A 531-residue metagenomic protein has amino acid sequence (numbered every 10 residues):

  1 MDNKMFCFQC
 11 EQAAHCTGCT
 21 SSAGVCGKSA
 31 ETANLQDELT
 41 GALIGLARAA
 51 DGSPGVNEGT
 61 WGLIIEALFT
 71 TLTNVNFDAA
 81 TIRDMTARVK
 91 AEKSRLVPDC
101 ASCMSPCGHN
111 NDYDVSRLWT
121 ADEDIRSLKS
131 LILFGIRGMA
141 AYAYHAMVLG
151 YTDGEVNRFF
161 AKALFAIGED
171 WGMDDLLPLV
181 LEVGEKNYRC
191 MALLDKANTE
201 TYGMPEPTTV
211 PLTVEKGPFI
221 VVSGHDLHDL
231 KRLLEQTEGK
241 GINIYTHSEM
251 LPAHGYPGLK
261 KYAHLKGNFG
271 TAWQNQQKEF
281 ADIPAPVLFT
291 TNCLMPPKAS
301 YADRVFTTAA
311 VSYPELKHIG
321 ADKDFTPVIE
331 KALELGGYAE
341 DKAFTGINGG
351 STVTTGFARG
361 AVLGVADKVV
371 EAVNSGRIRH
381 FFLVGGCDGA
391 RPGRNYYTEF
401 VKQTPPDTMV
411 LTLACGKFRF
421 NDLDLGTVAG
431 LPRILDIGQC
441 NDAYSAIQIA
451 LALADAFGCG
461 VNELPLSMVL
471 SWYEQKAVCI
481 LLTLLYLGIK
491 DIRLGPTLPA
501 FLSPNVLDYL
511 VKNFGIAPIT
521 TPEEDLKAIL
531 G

Functional and structural regions predicted by a protein language model:
D2-T32, Q36-D37, G41-I44, P178 (+1 more regions): Anaerobic metallocofactor- and corrinoid-dependent redox/one-carbon enzyme cores, especially those from methanogenesis
L43-T201: Electropositive, gly/pro-rich neighborhoods at or near active sites that engage anionic ligands
